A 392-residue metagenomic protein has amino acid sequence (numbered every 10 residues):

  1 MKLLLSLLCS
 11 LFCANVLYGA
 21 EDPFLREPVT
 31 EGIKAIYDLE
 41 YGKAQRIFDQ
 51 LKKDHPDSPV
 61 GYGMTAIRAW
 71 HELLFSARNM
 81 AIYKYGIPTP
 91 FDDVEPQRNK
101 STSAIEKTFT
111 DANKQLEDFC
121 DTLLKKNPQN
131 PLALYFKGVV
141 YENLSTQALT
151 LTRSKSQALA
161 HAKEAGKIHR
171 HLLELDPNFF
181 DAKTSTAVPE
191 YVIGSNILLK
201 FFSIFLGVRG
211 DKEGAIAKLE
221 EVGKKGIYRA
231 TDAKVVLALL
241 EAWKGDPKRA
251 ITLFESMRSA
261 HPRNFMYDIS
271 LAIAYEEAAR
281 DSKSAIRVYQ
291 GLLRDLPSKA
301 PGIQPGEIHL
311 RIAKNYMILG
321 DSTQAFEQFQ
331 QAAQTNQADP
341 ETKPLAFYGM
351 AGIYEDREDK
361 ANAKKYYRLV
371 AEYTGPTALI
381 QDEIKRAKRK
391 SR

Functional and structural regions predicted by a protein language model:
A20-P28, A35-F48, D57, R68-Q129 (+4 more regions): Short coil/linker segments at helix-helix boundaries
T30, M64, H71, F136 (+8 more regions): "A position-specific structural signal for the A-helix of alpha-solenoid helical repeats
L39, G210, G245, A279-R280 (+2 more regions): Residue-level detector of the short coil/turn that links helix A to helix B within each tetratricopeptide repeat
K53, G166-K167, E174, A217 (+5 more regions): Amphipathic alpha-helical segments of tetratricopeptide repeats
G61, A133, A182, D232-A233 (+7 more regions): TPR alpha-solenoid repeat register
A230-A242, I273-K283, Q290-A338: Alpha-helical adaptor scaffolds
D356-R357, N362-R392: Terminal, low-structured helical/coil segments at or just beyond the last alpha-helical repeat
